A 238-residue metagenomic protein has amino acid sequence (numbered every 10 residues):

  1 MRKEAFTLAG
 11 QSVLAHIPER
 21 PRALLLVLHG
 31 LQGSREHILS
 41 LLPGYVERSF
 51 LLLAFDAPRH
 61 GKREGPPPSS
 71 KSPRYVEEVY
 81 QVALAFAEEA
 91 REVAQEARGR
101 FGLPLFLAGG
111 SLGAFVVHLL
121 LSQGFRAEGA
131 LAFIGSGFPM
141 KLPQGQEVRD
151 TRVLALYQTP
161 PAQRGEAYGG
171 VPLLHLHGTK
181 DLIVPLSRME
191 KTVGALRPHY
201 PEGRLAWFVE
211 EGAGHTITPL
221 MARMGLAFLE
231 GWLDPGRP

Functional and structural regions predicted by a protein language model:
M1-R20: N-terminal cap/lid segment of alpha/beta-hydrolase-fold proteins
I17-L24, F50, Y168: Proline/glycine-enriched tight loop/beta-turn segments at coil->beta junctions that connect or precede beta-strands
R22-L25, P172, L205: Alpha/beta-hydrolase fold active-site loops
L24-G99: Serine-hydrolase catalytic machinery in alpha/beta-hydrolase-like enzymes
L31, T179-L182, E211-G214: Acidic beta-to-alpha connecting loop that harbors the catalytic carboxylate
R91-T151: Primarily recognizes the serine-hydrolase "nucleophile elbow" in alpha/beta-hydrolase and SGNH/GDSL folds
M140-Y200: The feature captures the conserved acid-bearing segment of alpha/beta-hydrolase catalytic domains
H199-P238: C-terminal catalytic histidine-bearing segment of alpha/beta-hydrolase fold enzymes
